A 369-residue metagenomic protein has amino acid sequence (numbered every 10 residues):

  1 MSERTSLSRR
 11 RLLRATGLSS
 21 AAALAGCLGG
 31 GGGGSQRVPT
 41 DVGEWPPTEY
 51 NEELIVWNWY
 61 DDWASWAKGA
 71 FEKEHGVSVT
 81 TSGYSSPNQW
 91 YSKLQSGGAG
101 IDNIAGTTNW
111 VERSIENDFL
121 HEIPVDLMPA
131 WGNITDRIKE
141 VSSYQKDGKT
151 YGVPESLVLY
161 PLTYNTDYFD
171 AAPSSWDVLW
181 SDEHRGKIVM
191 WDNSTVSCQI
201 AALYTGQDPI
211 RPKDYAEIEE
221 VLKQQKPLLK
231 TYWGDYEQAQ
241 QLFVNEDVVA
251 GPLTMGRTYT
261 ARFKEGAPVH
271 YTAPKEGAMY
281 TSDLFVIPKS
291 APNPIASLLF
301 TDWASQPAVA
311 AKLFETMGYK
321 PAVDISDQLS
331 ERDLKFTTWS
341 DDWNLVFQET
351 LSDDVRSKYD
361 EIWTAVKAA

Functional and structural regions predicted by a protein language model:
M1-S20: N-terminal secretory signal peptides and thylakoid transit peptides that target proteins across membranes
V38-R113: Early extracytoplasmic/lumenal segment of secretory-pathway proteins
G100, I104-K230, E237-V244: Extracytoplasmic ligand-binding site segments that recognize negatively charged/polar headgroups
V111-R113, G251-P268: A ligand-binding cleft/hinge motif common to bilobed small-molecule-binding domains
E219-Q225, E265-K289: Periplasmic-binding protein-like
A278-M279, D283, P288-V346: Mature extracytoplasmic/periplasmic domains
E331-A369: Extracellular/periplasmic bilobal clamshell ligand-binding domains
